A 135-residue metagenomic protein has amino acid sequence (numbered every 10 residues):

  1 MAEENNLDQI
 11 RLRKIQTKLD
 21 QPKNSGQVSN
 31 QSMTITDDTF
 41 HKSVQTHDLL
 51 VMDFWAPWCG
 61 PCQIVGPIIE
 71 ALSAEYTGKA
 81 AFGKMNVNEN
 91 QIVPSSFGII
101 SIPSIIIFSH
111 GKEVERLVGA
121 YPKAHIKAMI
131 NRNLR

Functional and structural regions predicted by a protein language model:
M1-V51, P57, P67-K79, Q91-I92 (+3 more regions): Proteins that catalyze or organize thiol-disulfide redox chemistry and the adjacent proteostasis machinery handling
C59-C62: Hydrophobic heptad-repeat coiled-coil signature
V87: Hydrophobic anchor residue in the Rossmann-like NAD(P) cofactor-binding loop of oxidoreductases, predominantly
